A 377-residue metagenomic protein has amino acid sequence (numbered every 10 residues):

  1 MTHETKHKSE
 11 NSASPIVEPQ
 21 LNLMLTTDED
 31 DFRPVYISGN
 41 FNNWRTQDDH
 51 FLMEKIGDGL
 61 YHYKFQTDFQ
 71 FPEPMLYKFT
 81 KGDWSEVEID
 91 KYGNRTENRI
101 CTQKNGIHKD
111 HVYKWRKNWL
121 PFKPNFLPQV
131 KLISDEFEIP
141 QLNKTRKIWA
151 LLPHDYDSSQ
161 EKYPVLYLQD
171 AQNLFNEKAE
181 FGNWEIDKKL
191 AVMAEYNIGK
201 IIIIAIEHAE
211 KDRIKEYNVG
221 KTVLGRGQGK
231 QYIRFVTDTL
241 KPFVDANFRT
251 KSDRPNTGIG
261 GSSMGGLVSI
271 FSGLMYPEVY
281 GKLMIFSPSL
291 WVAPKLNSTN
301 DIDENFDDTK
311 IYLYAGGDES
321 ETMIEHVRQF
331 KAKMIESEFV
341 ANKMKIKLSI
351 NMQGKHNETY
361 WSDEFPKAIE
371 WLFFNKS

Functional and structural regions predicted by a protein language model:
T2-Q20, G59, G93-Y163: A domain-start/cap signature at the N-terminus of enzymes
Q20-P72, G82-N105: Aromatic-rich carbohydrate-binding modules that target alpha-glucans
E161-N173: Short beta-strand element of the alpha/beta-hydrolase
Q172-I233: Active-site machinery of serine-nucleophile hydrolases
I206-E207, G260, F286-S287, Y314 (+1 more regions): Alpha/beta-hydrolase-fold catalytic nucleophile elbow
V219-S262: Gly/Ser-rich "nucleophile elbow"/oxyanion-hole loop immediately N-terminal to the catalytic nucleophile in hydrolases
D253-T299, D303-E304: Primarily recognizes the serine-hydrolase "nucleophile elbow" in alpha/beta-hydrolase and SGNH/GDSL folds
Y314, E319-S320, I324, R328-K331 (+1 more regions): C-terminal catalytic histidine-bearing segment of alpha/beta-hydrolase fold enzymes
